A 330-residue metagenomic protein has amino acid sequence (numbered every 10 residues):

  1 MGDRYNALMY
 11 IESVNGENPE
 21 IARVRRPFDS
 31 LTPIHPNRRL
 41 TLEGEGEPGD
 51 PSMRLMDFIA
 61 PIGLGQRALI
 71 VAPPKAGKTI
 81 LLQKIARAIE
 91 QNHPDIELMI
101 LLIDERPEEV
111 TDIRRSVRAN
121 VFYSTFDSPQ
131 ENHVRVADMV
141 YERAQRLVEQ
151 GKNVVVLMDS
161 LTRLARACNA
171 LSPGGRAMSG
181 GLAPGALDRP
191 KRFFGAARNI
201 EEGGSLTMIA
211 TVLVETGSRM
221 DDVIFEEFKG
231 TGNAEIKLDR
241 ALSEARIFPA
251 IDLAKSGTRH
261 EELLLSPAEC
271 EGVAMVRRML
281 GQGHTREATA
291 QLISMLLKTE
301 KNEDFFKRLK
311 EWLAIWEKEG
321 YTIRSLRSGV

Functional and structural regions predicted by a protein language model:
G2-I70: P-loop NTP-binding catalytic core
A68, K75-G77, Q83-V330: P-loop NTPase catalytic core
